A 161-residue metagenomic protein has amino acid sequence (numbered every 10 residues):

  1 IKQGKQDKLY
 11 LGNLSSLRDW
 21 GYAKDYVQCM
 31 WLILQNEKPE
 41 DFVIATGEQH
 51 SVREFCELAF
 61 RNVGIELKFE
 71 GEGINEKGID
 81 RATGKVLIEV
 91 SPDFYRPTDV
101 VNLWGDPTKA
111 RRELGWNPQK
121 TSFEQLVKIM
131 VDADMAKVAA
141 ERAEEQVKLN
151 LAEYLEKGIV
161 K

Functional and structural regions predicted by a protein language model:
I1-K161: C-terminal substrate-binding subdomain of Rossmann-fold SDR/epimerase-dehydratase oxidoreductases
